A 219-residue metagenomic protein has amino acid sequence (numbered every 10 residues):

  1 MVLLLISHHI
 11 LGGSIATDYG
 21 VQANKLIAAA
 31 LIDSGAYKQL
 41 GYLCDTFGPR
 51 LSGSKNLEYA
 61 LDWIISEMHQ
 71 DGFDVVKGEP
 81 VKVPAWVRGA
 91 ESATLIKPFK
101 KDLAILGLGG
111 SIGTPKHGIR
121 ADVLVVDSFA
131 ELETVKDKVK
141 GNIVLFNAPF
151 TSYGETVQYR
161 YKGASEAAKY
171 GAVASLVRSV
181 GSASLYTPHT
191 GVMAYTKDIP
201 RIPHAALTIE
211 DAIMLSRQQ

Functional and structural regions predicted by a protein language model:
I10-L11: Cleavable N-terminal signal peptides
I15-S54, P188-V192: N-terminal capping segment at the start of a domain
Y19-A23, G35-Q39, F47, N56-I64 (+5 more regions): Stable alpha-helical elements in mature extracytoplasmic
A30, C44-L51, I64, M68-G72 (+5 more regions): Sec/Tat-exported extracytoplasmic proteins
G41, D45-I143, P149-F150, E155: Noncatalytic luminal/extracellular "stalk/propeptide" segments of secretory-pathway proteins
E131-S184: A conserved hydrophobic secondary-structure block that centers on an alpha-helix together with its immediately flanking
V177-A212, R217: Surface-exposed loop and adjacent secondary-structure segments within mature catalytic domains
